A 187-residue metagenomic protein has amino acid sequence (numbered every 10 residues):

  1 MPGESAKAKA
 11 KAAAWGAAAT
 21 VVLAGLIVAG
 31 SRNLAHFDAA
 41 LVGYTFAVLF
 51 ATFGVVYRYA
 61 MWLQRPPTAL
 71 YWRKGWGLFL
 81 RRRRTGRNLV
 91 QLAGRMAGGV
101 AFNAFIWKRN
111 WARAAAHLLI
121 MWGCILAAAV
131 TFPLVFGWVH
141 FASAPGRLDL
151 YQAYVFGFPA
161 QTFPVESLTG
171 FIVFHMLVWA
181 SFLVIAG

Functional and structural regions predicted by a protein language model:
M1-G187: Membrane-embedded alpha-helical bundles of multi-pass integral membrane proteins
